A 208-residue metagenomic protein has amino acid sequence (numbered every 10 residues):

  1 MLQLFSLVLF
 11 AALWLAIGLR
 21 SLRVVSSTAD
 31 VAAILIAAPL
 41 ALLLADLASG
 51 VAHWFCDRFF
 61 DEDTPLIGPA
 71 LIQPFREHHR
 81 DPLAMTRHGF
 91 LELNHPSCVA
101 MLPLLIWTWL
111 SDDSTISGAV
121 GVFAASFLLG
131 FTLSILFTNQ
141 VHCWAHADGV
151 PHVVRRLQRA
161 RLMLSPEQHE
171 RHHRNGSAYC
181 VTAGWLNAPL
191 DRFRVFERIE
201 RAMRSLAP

Functional and structural regions predicted by a protein language model:
M1-S26: Topogenic membrane-insertion module of multi-pass membrane proteins
L7-W14, L91-S111: Core segments of transmembrane alpha-helices that mediate helix-helix packing or line hydrophobic substrate/ligand
G18-I36, W109-S126: Helix-coil boundary and interhelical linker segments in multi-pass alpha-helical membrane proteins
T28-A32, F59, D63-T64, R80-L91 (+2 more regions): Cytosolic/stromal cytosol-facing helical appendages immediately following the last transmembrane segment
D30, L40-L44, A100-L105: N-terminal membrane-targeting hydrophobic helices
A33-L44, A125-L133: Alpha-helical transmembrane segments
L44-S49, S134-T138: Alpha-helical transmembrane segments of multipass membrane proteins
G50-D81: Membrane-helix interface/capping segments
